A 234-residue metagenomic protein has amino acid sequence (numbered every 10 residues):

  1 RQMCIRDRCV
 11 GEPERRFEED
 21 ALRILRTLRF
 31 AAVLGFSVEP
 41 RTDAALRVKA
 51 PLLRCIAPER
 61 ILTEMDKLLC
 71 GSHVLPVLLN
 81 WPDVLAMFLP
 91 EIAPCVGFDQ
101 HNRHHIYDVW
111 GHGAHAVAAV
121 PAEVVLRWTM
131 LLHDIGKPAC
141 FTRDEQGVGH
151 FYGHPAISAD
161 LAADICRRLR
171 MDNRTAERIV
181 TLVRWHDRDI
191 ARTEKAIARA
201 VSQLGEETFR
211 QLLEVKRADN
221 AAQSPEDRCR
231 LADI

Functional and structural regions predicted by a protein language model:
R1-I5, D227-I234: Short, intrinsically disordered, charge-balanced linker/junction segments flanking boundaries in proteins
R1-Q2, R6-L131, I135-G153, I157-M171: Glycine- and charge-enriched loop/helix tracts that form the active or gating conduit in phosphate/cation-handling
Q100-A118, M171-R228: Histidine/acidic-rich helix-loop-helix segments that form or flank divalent-metal centers in metalloenzyme catalytic
V148-H150, V201-L204, I234: Short, low-complexity, polar/charged sequence segments that are solvent-exposed and flexible
